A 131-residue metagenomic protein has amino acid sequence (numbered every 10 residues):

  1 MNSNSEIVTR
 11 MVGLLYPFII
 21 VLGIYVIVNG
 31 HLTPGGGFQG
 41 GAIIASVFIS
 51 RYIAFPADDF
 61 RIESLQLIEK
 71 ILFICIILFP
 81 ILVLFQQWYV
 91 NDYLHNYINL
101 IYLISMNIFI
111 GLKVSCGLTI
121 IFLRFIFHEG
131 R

Functional and structural regions predicted by a protein language model:
N2-L32, F38-R131: Alpha-helical transmembrane segments of multi-pass membrane proteins predominantly involved in bioenergetics
